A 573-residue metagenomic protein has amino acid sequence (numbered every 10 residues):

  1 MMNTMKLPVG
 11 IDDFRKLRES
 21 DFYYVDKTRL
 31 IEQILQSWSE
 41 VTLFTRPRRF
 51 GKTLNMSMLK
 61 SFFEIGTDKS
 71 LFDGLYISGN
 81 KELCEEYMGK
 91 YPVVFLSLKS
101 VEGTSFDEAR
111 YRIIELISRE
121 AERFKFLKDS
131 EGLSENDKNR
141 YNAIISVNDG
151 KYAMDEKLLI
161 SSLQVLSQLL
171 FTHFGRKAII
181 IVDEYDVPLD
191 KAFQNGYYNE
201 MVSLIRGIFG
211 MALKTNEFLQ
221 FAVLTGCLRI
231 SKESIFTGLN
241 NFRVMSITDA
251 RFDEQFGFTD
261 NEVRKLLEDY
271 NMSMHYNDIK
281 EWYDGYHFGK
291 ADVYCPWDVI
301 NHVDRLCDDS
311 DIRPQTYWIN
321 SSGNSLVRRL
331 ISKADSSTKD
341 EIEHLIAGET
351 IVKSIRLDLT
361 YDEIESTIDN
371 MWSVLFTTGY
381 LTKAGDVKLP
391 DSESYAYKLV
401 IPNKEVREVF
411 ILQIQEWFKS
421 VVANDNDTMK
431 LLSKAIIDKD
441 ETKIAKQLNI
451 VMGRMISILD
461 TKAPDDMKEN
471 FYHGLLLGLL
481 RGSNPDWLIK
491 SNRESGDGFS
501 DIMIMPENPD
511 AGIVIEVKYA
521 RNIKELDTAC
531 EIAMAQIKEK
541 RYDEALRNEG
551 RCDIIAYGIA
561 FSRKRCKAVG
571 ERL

Functional and structural regions predicted by a protein language model:
M1-N80: Walker A/P-loop-proximal flanking segment of P-loop NTPase domains
V9-R18, E108, R112-I160, P188-F193: Conserved P-loop NTPase mechanochemical-coupling segment
G10, S61-F126: P-loop NTPase motor core
A121, S162-H173, E200-Q220, Y542-A545: Substrate-engagement module of ASCE P-loop NTPases
I181, V187, Y197-G238: Sensor-1/coupling segment of RecA-like P-loop NTPase cores
S234-T237, M245-D304, E341: Amphipathic alpha-helical segments of the small helical/lid subdomains adjacent to P-loop NTPase cores
F242-R243, Y294-R541, C566-L573: Extended alpha-helical interface modules used as scaffolds for assembling large macromolecular complexes
A545, E549-L573: Domain-level recognition of nuclease-like catalytic cores that cleave nucleotide substrates
